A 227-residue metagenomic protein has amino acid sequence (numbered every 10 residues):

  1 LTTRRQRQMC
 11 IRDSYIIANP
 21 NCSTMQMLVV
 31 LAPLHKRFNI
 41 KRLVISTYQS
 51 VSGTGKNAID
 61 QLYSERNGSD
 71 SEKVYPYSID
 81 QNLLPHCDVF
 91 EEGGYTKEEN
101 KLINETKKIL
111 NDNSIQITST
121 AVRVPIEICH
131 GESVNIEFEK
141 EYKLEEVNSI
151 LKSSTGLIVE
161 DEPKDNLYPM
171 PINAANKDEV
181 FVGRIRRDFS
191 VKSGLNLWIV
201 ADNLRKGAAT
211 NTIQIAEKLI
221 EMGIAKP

Functional and structural regions predicted by a protein language model:
L1-I11: Single conserved hydrophobic/aromatic residue that forms the stacking wall/gate of nucleotide- or nucleobase-binding
R12-S50, L195-P227: Adenosine-phosphate binding glycine-rich loop
N19-P20, P33, N82-P85, P125 (+1 more regions): Proline-rich low-complexity regions
M25-S153: Active-site-lining helix/loop region of Rossmann-like oxidoreductase modules
I117-P227: C-terminal active-site/capping subdomain that shapes the small-molecule cofactor and substrate pocket of enzyme
